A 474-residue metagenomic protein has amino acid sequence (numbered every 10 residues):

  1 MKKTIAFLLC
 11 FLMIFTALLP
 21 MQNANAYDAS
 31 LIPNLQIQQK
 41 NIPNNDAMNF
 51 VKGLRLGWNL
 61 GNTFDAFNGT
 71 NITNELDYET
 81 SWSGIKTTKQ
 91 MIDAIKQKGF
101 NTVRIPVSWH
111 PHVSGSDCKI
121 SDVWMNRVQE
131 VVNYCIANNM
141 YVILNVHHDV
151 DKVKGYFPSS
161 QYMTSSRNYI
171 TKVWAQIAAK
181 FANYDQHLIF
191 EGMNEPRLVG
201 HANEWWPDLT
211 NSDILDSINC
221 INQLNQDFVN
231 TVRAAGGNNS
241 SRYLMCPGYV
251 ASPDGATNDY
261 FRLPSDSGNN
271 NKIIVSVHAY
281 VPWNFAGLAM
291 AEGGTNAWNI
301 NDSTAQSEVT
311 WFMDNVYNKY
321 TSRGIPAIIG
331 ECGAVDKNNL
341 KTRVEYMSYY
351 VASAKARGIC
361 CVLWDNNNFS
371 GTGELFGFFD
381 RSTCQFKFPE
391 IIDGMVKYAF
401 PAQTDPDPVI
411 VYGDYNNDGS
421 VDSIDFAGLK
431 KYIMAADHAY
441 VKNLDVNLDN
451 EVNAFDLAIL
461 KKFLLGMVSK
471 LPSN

Functional and structural regions predicted by a protein language model:
F15-A26, D405-N474: Cellulosome-associated attachment modules in secreted, modular CAZymes
A24-T102, K319: N-terminal carbohydrate-binding accessory modules
L60-T87, G115-I120, Y162, N284-V309: Acidic/histidine-rich helix-loop elements that form or flank divalent-metal/phosphate-binding sites at the catalytic
G69-D77, W109-N126, V150-S166, L198-D213 (+2 more regions): Surface-exposed, active-site-proximal loop segments in enzymatic domains
W82-T102, D117-H148, G155-G192, I221-R233: An active-site-proximal structural segment forming one wall of the substrate-binding cleft that immediately precedes
T164, N168-N299, S303, D314-V335 (+1 more regions): Active-site region of glycoside hydrolase catalytic domains
A305-Q385: Substrate-binding cleft of secreted/luminal carbohydrate-active enzymes
